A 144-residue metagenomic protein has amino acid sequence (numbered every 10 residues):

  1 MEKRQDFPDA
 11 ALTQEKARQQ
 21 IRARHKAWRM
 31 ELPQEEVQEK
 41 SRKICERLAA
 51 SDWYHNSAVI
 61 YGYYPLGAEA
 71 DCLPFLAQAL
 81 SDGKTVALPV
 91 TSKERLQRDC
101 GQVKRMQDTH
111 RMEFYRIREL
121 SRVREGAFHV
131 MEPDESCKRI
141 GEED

Functional and structural regions predicted by a protein language model:
E2-D144: N-terminal active-site beta-alpha-beta segment that forms phosphate/nucleotide-binding and substrate-recognition loops
